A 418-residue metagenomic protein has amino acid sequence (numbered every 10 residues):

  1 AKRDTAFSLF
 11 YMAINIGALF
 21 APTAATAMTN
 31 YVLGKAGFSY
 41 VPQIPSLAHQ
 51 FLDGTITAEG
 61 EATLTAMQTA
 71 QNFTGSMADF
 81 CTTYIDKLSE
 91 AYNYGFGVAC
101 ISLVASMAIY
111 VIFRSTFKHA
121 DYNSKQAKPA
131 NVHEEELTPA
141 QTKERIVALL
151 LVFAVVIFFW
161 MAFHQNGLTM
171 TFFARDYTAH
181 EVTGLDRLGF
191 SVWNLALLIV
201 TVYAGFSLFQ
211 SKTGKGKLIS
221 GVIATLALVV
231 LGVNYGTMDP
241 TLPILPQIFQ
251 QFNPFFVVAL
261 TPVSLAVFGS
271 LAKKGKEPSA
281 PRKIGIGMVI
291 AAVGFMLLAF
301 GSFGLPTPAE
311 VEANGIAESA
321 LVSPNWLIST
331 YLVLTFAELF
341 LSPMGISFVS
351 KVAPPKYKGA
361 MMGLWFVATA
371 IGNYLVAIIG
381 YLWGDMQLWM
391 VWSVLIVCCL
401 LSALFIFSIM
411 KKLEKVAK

Functional and structural regions predicted by a protein language model:
A1-V32, A36-Y40, F80, G95-V111 (+5 more regions): Membrane-embedded alpha-helical bundles of multi-pass transporters/translocases, especially carrier/permease families
K2, T26-T241, S264, F268-K276 (+1 more regions): Intracellular loop-helix junctions on the cytosolic face of multi-pass helical membrane proteins
